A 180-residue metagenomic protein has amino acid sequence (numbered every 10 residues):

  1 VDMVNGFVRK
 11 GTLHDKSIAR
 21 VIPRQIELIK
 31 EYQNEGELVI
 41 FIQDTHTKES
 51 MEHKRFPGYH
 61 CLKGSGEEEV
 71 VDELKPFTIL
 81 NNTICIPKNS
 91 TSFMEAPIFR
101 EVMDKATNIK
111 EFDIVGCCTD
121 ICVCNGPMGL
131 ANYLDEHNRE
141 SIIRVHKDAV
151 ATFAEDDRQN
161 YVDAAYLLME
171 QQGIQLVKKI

Functional and structural regions predicted by a protein language model:
M3-K10: Short acidic, Gly/Ser-rich segments with clustered Asp/Glu that frequently serve as metal-coordination loops in enzyme
G6, T47-K48, A151-F153: Active-site loop signature of alpha/beta-hydrolase-fold enzymes
G11-A19, R55-C61, N89: Short glycine-enriched, charge-decorated loop/helix-capping segments at active-site entrances that position
G11-H46: A short alpha/beta connector and helix-capping loop motif
E27, G58-I180: Active-site-adjacent betaalpha module
K48-M51, I121-V123: Short catalytic/ligand-binding loop motif for oxyanion handling, primarily in non-cytosolic enzymes, centered on
S50-K54, D157: Metal-dependent catalytic neighborhoods of phosphoester/phosphodiester hydrolases
